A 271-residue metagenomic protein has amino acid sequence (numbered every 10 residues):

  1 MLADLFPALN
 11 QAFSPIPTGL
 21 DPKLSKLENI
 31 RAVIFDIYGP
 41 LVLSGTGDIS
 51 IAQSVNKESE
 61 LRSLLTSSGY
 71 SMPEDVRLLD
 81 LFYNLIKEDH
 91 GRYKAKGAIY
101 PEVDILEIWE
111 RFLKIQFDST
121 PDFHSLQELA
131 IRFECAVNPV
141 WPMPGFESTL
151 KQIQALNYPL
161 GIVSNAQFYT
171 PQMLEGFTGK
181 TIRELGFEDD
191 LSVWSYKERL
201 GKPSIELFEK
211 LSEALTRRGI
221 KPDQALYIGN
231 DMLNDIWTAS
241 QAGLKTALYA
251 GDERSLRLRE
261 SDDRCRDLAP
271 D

Functional and structural regions predicted by a protein language model:
M1-V33, T66, Y70-D75, E147 (+2 more regions): Asp-based, Mg2+/Mn2+-dependent phosphohydrolase catalytic module
K23-I49: Asp-based phosphoryl-transfer active-site loop
N29, A98-E107, T120-F123, I131-I162: Short, acidic loop-to-helix structural element flanking the phosphoryl-transfer center in phosphate-processing enzymes
I30-I34, I108-K114, P121-E134, L211-Y227: Long, low-complexity, intrinsically disordered polar/charged segments
G45-N56, G97-I99, P171-F177, L256-S261: Short, flexible/disordered intra-domain loops and linkers
A52, V140, L226-Y227: Residue-level marker of alpha-helix boundaries and capping positions
S54-L61, F208: Amphipathic alpha-helical segments in well-structured domains
E60-I131: A metal-dependent, Asp-based hydrolase signature
